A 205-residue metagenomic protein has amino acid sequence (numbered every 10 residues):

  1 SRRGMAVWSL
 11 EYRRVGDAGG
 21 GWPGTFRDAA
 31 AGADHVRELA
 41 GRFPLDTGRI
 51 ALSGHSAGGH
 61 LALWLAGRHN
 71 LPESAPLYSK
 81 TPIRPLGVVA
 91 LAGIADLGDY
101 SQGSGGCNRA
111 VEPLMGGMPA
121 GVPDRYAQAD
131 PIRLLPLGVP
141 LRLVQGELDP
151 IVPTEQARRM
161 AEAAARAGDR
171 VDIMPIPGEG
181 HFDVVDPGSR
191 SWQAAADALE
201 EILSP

Functional and structural regions predicted by a protein language model:
S1-S9: Short amphipathic alpha-helix adjacent to the substrate-entry channel of hydrolases
W8-G48: Catalytic nucleophile-loop/oxyanion-hole region of alpha/beta-hydrolase and closely related hydrolase-like folds
A31-G103: Primarily recognizes the serine-hydrolase "nucleophile elbow" in alpha/beta-hydrolase and SGNH/GDSL folds
A66, D99-R133: Mobile cap/lid helix-loop segments that gate and shape the active-site cleft of serine hydrolases
L137, L143-Q145, D149: Short beta-strand/loop motif that positions the catalytic acidic residue of the alpha/beta-hydrolase fold
P150-R159: Conserved alpha/beta-hydrolase "acid-adjacent" motif
E179-S189: Catalytic histidine-centered segment of alpha/beta-hydrolase-like enzymes
G188-P205: Catalytic active-site module of serine/aspartate enzymes centered on a nucleophile-bearing elbow/loop
